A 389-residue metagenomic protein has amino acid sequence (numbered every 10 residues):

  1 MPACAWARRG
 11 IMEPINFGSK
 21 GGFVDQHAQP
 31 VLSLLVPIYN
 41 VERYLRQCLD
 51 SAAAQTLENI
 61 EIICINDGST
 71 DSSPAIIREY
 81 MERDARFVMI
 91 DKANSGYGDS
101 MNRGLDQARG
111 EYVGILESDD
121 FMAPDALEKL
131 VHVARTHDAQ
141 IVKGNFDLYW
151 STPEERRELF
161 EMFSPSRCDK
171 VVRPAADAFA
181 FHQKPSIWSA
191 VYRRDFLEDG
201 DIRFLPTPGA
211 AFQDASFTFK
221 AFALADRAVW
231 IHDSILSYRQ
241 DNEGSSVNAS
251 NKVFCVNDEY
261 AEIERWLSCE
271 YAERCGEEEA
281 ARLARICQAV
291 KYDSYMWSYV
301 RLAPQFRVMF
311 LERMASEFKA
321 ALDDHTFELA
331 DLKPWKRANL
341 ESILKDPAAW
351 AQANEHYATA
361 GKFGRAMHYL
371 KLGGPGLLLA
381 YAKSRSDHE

Functional and structural regions predicted by a protein language model:
C4-A53: N-proximal low-complexity "stem/linker" segments adjacent to membrane-targeting elements
S19-G21, A139, F163, V300-E389: Membrane-interface aromatic/basic loop that binds lipid-linked glycans or pyrophosphate carriers, typified by
P30-S33, E61, S216: Cell-envelope/extracellular polymer assembly enzymes that use nucleotide-activated donors
N66-A75, S95, E117: A conserved acidic beta->alpha catalytic loop
P74-R109: Conserved donor nucleotide-binding strand/loop of the catalytic core
Y97, M101, S118-H232, L236-V253: Donor-binding/catalytic cores of nucleotide-activated saccharide and glycerol-phosphate transferases/polymerases
V113: Short aromatic/hydrophobic "clamp" motif used to bind/position activated sugar donors
D233-N242, V247-R274, Y292-H325: Catalytic core of nucleotide-sugar-dependent glycosyltransferases
